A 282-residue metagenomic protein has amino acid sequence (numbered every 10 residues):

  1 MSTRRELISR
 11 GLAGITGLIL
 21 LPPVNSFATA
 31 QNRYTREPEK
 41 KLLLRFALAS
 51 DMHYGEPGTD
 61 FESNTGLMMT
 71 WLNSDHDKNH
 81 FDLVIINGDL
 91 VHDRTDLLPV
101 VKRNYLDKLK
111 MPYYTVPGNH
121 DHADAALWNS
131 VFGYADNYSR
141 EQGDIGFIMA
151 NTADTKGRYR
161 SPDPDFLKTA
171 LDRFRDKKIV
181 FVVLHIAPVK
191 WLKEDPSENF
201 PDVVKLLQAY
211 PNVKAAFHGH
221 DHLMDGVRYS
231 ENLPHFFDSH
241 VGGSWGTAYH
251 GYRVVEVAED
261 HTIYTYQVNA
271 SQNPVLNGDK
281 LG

Functional and structural regions predicted by a protein language model:
M1-P22: N-terminal secretory signal peptides and thylakoid transit peptides that target proteins across membranes
V24-P99, T169: N-terminal active-site segment of His-dependent metallophosphoesterases
E37-A47, S139-I148, R175-I179, Y229-P234 (+1 more regions): Beta-strand-turn-beta hairpins that frame and shape the catalytic cleft of phosphate-ester-processing enzymes
K40, A49, E62, G66-L67 (+3 more regions): Binuclear metal-dependent phosphoesterase catalytic core
A47-L67, H92-D93, A123-F132, T155-S161 (+2 more regions): Acidic/histidine-rich helix-loop elements that form or flank divalent-metal/phosphate-binding sites at the catalytic
D51, G88-D89, G118-N119, H185 (+1 more regions): Active-site glycine-centered loops adjacent to acidic/histidine catalytic or metal-binding residues that shape
E62-D136, E141-Q142, A209: Core catalytic region of metal-dependent phosphoesterases/phosphodiesterases, especially metallo-beta-lactamase-like
T70-L83, G157-H235: His/acidic metal-ligating clusters that form di-metal
